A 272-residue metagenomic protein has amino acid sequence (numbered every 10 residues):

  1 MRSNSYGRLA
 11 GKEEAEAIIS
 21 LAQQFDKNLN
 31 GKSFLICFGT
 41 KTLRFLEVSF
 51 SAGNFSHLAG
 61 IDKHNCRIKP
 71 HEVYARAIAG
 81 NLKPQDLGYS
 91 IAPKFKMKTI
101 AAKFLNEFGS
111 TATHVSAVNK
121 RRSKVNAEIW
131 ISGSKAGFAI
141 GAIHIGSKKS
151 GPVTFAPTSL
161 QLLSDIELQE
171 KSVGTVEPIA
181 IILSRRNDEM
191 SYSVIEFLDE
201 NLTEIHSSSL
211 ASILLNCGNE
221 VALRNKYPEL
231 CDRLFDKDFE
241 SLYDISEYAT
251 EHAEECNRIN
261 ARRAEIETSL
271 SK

Functional and structural regions predicted by a protein language model:
M1-N126, W130-S132, A180-K272: An acidic, glycine-rich, mixed-charge low-complexity segment common to nucleic-acid enzymes
K135-E200: Compact beta-sheet-dominated globular domain cores
